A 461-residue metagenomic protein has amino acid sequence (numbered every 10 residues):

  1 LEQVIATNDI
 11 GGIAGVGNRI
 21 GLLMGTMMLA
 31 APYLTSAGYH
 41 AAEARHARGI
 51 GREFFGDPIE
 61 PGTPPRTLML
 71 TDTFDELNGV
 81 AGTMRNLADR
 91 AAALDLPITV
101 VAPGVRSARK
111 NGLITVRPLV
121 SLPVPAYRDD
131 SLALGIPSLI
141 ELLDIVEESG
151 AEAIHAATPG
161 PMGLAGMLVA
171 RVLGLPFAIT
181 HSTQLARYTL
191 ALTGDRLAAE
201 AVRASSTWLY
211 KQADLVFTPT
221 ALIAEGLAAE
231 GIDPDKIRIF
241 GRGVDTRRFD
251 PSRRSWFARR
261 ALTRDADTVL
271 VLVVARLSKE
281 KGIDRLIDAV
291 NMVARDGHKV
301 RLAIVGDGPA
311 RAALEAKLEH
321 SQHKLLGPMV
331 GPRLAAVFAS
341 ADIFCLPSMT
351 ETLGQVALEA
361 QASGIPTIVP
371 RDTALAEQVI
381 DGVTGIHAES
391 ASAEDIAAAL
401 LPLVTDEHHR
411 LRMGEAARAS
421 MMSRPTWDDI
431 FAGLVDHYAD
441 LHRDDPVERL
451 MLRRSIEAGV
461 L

Functional and structural regions predicted by a protein language model:
M69, R264-K281, I287-N291: Conserved donor-binding/catalytic core segment of Leloir-type glycosyltransferases
G104, L222, G243: Carbohydrate-associated surface elements
P176-A178, A186-W208: Nucleotide-sugar donor phosphate/pyrophosphate-binding loop at the beta->alpha transition of glycosyltransferases
Y210, P328-M329, A336-A341: Short alpha-helical donor nucleotide-sugar binding micro-motif in glycosyltransferases
G226, D381-G382, I386-S392, P402-E407: Conserved acidic donor-binding segment of nucleotide-sugar-dependent glycosyltransferases
D250-R264: A short helix/loop element that forms part of the nucleotide-sugar donor recognition site in Leloir-type
V330, M349: Aromatic "clamp/platform" in nucleotide-sugar-dependent glycosyltransferases that forms part of the donor/acceptor
P366-P370, V379: Short hydrophobic beta-strand element within catalytic cores of glycosyltransferases and related nucleotide-activated
